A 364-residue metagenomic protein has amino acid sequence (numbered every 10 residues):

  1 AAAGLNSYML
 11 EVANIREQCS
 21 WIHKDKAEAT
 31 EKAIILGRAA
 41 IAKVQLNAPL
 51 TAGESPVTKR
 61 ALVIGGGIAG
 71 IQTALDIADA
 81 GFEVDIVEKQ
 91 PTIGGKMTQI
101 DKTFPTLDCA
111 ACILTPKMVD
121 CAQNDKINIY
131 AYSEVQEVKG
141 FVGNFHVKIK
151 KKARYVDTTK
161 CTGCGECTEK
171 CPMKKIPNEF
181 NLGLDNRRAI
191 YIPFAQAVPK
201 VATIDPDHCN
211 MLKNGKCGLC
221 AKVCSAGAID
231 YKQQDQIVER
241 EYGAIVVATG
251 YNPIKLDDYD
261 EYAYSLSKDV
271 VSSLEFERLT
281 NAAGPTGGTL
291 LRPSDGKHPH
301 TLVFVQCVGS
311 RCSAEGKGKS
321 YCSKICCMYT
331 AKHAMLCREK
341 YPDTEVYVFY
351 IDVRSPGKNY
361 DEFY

Functional and structural regions predicted by a protein language model:
A1-A29, A110, G357: Cofactor-cradling patches in redox/metallo enzymes
E11, E362-Y364: A glycine-rich helix N-cap at a beta->alpha junction
S20-G94, K152-E239, T249-P356: Rossmann-like dinucleotide/flavin-binding elements
H23, P91-I113, K358-E362: Conserved N-terminal glycine-rich FAD pyrophosphate-binding loop of Rossmann-like flavoproteins
C121-V135, G227-Q233, R240: A conserved beta-strand/loop element that lines the FAD pocket in flavoprotein oxidoreductases
